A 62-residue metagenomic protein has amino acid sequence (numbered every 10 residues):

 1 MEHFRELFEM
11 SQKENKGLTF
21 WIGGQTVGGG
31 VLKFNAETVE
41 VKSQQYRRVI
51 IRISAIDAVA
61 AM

Functional and structural regions predicted by a protein language model:
M1-G28, N35-T38, K42-M62: Short glycine-rich, low-complexity segments
